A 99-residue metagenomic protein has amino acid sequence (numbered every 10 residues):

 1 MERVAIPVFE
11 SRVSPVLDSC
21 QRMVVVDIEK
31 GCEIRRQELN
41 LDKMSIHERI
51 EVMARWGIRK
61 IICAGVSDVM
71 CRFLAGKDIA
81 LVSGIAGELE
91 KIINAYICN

Functional and structural regions predicted by a protein language model:
E2-Q21, V25-V26: N-terminal basic/disordered segments at the start of proteins
V8, A64-G65, I85-A86: Short secondary-structure boundary segments
I34-W56: Compact, glycine-rich, soluble single-domain proteins
M44, V66-V69: Short Gly/Pro-enriched loop/turn and capping motifs at secondary-structure junctions
R59: Short acidic/polar active-site loop segments enriched in Thr and Asp
I62-C63, L81: Conserved SAM-binding loop
D68-N99: C-terminal structural segments of small proteins and small subunits
